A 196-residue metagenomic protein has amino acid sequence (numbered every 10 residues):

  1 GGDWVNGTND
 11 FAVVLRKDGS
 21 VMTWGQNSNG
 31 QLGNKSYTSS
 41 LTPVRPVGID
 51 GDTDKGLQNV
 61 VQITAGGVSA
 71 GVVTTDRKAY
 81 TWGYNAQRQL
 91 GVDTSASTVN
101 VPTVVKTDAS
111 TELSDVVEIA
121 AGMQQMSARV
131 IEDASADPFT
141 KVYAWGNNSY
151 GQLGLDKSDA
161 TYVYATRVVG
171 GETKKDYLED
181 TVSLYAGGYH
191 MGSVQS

Functional and structural regions predicted by a protein language model:
G1-S196: Eukaryote-biased RCC1-like beta-propeller repeat architecture
